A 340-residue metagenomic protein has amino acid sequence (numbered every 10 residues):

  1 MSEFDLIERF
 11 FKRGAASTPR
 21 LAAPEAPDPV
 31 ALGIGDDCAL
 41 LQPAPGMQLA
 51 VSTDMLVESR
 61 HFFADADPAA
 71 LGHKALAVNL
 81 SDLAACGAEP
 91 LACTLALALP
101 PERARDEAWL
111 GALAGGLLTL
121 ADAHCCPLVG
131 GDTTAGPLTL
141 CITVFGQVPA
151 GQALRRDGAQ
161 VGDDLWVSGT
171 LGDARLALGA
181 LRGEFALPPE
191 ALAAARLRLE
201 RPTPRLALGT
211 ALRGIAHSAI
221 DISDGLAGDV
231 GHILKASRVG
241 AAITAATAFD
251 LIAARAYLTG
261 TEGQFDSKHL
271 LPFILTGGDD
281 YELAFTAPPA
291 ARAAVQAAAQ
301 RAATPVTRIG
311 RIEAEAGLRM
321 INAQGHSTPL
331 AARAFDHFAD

Functional and structural regions predicted by a protein language model:
M1-A70, C86, L95, L120: Extreme N-terminal cap/leader segments of soluble proteins
S2-R20, D67, P101-P127, T134-L140 (+3 more regions): Glycine-/charge-enriched secondary-structure boundary and capping motifs
F10, L49, L56, E89-R182 (+1 more regions): Glycine-rich anion-binding loops of enzyme active sites
L40, N79, G87, L128 (+4 more regions): Residue-level signal for inorganic ion chemistry
G72-L83, G116-L117: Short, well-ordered amphipathic alpha-helical segments that serve as non-catalytic structural scaffolds within diverse
D164-G169, R201-V230: Internal active-site segments that recognize and position negatively charged phosphoryl groups and nucleotide moieties
F185-T203, A254-L258: A short, charged helix-loop
